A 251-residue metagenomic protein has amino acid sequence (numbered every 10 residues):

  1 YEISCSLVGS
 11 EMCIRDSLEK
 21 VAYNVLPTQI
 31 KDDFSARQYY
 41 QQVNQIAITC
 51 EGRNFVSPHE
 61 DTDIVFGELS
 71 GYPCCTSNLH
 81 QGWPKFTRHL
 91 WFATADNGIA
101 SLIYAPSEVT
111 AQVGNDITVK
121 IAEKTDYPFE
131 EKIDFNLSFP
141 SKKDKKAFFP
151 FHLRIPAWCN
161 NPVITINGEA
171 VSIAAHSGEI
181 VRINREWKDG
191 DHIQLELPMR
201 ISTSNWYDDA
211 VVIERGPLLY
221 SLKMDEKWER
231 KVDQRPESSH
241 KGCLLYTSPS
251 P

Functional and structural regions predicted by a protein language model:
Y1-G9, Y246-S250: Single conserved hydrophobic/aromatic residue that forms the stacking wall/gate of nucleotide- or nucleobase-binding
L7, A157-C159: A generic beta-sheet turn/junction motif
M12-C13: Active-site loops and adjacent core secondary-structure elements that bind or stabilize anionic groups
E19-N24, Q29, D33-E130, S138-D144 (+4 more regions): C-terminal beta-rich recognition modules with glycine/proline-rich loops and embedded aromatic residues
A147-P156: Surface-exposed beta-strand/loop patches in extracellular or lumenal glycoproteins
C159-N184, T203-W206: Solvent-exposed beta-strand/loop surfaces of large extracellular or lumenal domains
